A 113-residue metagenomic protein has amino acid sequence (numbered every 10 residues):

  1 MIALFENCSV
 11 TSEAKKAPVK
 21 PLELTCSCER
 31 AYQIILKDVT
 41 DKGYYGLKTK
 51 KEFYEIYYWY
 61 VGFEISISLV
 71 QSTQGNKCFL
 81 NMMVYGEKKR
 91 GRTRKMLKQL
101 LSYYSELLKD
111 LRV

Functional and structural regions predicted by a protein language model:
I2-V113: Ser/Thr-rich, low-complexity intrinsically disordered terminal regions
